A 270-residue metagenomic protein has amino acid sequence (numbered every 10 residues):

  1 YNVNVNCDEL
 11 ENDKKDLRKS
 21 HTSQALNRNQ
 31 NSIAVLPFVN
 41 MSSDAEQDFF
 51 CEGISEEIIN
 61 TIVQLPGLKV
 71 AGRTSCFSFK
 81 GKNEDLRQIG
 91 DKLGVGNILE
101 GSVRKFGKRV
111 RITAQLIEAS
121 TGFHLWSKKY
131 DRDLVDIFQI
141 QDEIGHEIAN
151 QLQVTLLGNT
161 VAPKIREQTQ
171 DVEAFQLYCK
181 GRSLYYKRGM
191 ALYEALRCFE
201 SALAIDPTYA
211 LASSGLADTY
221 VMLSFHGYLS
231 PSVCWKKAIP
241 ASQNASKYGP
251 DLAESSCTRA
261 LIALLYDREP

Functional and structural regions predicted by a protein language model:
Y1-T22, D44, E52-C198: Catalytic-center loop of serine/cysteine hydrolases
S32-M41: Short beta-strand segments enriched in small/hydrophobic residues
R182-G189, A217, M222-L229, L265-R268: Short coil/turn linking the two alpha-helices of tandem helical-hairpin repeats
A191-R197, H226-N244, Y266-P270: Structural signature of tandem alpha-helical TPR/SEL1-like repeats, specifically the intra-repeat loop/turn
